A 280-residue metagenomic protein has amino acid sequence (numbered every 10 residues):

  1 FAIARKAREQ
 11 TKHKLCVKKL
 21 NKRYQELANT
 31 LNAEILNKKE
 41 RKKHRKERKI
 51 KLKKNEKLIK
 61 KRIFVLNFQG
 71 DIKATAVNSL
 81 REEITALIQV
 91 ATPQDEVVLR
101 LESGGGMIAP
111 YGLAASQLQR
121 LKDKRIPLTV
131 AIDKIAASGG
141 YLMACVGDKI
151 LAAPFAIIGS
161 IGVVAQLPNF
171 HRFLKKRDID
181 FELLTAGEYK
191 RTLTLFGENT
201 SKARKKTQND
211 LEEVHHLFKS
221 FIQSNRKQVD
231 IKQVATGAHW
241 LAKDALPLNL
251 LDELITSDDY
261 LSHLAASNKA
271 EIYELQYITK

Functional and structural regions predicted by a protein language model:
F1-T129, K134-A136, G147-A153, V164-K280: N-terminal organellar transit peptides
G140: DNA breakage-rejoining catalytic core of tyrosine-based enzymes
A144: Gly/Ser-rich helix-loop-strand patches that form or flank binding pockets for ribonucleotide-derived cofactors
